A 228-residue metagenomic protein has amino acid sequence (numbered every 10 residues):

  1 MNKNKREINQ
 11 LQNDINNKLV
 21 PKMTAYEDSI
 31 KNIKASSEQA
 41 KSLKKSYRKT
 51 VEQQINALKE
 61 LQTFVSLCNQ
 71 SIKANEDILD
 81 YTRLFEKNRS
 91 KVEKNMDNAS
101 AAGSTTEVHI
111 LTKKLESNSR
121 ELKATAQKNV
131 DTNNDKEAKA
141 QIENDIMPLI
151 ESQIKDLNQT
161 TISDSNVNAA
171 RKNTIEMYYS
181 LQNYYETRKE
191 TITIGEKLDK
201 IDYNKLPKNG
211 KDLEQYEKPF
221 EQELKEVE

Functional and structural regions predicted by a protein language model:
M1-Q12, N16, A57-D156, N166-E228: C-terminal amphipathic alpha-helix
M1-S66: N-terminal Sec/ER secretory leader and immediately downstream segment of secreted/extracellular precursors
E27, K31, I154-Q159: Amphipathic alpha-helical segments within well-ordered protein domains
I162: Leucine-rich, highly hydrophobic segment in Treponema pallidum outer-membrane-associated proteins
